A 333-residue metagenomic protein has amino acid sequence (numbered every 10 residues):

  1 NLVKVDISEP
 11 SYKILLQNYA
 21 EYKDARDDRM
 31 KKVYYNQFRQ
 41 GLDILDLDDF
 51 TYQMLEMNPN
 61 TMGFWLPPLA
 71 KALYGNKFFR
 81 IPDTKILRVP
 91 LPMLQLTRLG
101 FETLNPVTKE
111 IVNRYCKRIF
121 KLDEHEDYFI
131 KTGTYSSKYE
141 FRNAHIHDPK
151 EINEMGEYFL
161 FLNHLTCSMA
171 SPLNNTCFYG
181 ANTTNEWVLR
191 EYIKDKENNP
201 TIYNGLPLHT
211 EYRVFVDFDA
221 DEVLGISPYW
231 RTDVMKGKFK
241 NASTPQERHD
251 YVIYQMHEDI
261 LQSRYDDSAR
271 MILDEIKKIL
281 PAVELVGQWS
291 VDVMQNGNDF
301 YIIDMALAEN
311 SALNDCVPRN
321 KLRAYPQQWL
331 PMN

Functional and structural regions predicted by a protein language model:
L2-T210, F215-L273: Active-site nucleotide/adenylate-binding loops and adjacent lid/helix of ATP-dependent enzymes
I130, V291, I303: Active-site flanking residues adjacent to catalytic metal/cofactor-binding acidic residues
E211-Y212, W289-V291: Short loop/turn microsegments at loop-to-beta-strand junctions
F215, D292-Q295: Conserved protein-kinase catalytic-loop segment immediately C-terminal to the catalytic Asp of the HRD motif
S263, D267-D274, K278-G287, Q295-N333: C-terminal active-site "lid" helix and adjoining low-complexity regulatory extension at the edge of ATP-using catalytic
